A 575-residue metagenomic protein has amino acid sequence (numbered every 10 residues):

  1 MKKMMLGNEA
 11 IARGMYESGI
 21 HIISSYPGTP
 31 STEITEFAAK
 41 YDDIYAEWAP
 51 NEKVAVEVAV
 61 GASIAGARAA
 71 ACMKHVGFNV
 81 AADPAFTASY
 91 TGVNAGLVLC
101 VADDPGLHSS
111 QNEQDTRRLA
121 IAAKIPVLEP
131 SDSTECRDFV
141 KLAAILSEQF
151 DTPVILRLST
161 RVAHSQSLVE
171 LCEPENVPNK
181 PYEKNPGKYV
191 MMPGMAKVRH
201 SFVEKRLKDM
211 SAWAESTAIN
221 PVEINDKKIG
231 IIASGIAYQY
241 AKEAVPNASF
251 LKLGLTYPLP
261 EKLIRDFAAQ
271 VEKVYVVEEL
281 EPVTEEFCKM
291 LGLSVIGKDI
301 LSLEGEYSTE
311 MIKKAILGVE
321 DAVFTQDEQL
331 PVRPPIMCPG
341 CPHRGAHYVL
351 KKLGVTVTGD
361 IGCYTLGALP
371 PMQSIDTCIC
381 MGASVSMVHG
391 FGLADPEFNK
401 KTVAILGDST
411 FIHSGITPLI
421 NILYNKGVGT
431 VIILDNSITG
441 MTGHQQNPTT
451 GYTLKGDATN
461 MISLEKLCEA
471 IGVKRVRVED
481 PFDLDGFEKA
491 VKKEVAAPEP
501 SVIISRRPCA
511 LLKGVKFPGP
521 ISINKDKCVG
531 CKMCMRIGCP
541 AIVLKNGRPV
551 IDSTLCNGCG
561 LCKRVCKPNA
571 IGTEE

Functional and structural regions predicted by a protein language model:
M1-N8, E17, P130-M337, P342-H343 (+5 more regions): Flexible, low-complexity linker and terminal segments
M1-S133, R161, I224-N225, M290-K400: Thiamine diphosphate
I34-F37, V60, A81-A85, L107-Q114 (+15 more regions): Short acidic, glycine/serine/threonine-rich loops at helix termini
F37-D43, A241-L251, K466-G472: Short helix-loop-beta junction
D43-P50, T91-A102, Y182-N185, Y424-S437 (+2 more regions): A glycine-rich helix N-cap at a beta->alpha junction
C72-M73, V98-A102, I155-S159, I232-A233 (+4 more regions): Short beta-strand segments
S109, A368-I504, G514-V515: Thiamine diphosphate
